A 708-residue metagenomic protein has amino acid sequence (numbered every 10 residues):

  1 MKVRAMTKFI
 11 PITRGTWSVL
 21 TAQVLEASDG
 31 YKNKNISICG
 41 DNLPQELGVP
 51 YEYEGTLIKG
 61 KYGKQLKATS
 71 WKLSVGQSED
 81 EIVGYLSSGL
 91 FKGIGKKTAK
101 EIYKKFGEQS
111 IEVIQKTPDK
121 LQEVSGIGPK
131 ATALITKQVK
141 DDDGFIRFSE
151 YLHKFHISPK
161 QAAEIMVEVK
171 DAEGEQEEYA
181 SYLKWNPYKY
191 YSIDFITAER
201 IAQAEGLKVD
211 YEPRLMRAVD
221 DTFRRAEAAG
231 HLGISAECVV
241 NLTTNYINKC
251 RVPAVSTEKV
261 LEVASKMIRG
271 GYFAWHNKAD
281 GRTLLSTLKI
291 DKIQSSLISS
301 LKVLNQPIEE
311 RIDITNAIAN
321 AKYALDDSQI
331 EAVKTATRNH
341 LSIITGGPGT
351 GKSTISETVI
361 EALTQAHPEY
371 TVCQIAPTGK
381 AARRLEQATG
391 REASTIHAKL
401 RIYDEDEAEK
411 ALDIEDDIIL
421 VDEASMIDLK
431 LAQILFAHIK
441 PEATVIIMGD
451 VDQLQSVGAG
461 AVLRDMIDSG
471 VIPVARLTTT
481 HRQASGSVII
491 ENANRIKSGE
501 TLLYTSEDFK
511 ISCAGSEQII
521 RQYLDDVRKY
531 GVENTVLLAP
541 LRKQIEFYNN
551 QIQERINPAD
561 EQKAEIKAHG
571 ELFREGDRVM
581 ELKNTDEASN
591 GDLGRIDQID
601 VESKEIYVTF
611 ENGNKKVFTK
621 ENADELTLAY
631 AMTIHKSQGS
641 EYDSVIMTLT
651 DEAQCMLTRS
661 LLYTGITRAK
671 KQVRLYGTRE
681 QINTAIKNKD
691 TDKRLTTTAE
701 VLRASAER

Functional and structural regions predicted by a protein language model:
M1-S18, G55, I596-D597: Structural detector for short beta-strands of small beta-barrel domains
I12-Q23, S603-Y607: Short aromatic-glycine-enriched beta-strand elements
T21-E46: Beta-strand/loop nucleic-acid-binding surfaces
E46-E54, I58-G281, I467: Accessory alpha-helical DNA-binding modules that contact the DNA backbone or grooves
H153-K154, M216, D220, R224-A228 (+1 more regions): Pre-P-loop entry segment of helicase/translocase ATPase cores
G233, I330-V333, T337-S506: ASCE P-loop NTPase helicase motor core
T335, K352, V451-S589, G594-I599 (+3 more regions): Conserved helicase motor core of P-loop NTPases
S498, D592-R708: C-terminal accessory regions
